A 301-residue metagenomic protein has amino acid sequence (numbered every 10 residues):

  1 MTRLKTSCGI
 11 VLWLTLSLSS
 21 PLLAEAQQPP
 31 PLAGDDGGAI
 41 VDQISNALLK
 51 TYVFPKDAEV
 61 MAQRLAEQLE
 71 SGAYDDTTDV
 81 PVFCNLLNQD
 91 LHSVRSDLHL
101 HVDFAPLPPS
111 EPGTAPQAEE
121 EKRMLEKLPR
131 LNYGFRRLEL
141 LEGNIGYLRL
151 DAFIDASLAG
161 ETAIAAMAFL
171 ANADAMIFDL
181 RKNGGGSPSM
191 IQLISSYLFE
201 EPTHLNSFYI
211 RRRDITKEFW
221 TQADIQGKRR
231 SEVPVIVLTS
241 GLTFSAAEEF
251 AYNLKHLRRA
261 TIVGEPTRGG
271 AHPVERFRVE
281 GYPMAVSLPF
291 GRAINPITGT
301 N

Functional and structural regions predicted by a protein language model:
M1-V11: Bacterial N-terminal signal peptides that target proteins for export
G9-P21: Bacterial N-terminal signal peptides
D35-V60: Mature N-terminal segment immediately following signal peptide/propeptide cleavage in secreted/periplasmic
I44, L91, L148, F178 (+3 more regions): Terminal peptide-recognition signature
P55-G143: Extended, small/polar residue-biased N-terminal targeting/export presequences and adjacent propeptide/linker tracts
L148-A152, N172-G184, L238: Short acidic catalytic loops
A156-D174: A short, well-ordered alpha-helical element
G186-P234, L238, L242, H272-E280 (+1 more regions): Gly/Ser/Thr-rich loop/hinge elements
